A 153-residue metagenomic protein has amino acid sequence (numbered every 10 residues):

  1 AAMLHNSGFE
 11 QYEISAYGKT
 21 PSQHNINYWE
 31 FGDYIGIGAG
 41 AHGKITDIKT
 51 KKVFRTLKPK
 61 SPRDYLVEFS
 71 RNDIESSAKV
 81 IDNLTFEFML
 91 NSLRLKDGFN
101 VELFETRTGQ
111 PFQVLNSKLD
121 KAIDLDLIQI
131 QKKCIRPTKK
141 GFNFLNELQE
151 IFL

Functional and structural regions predicted by a protein language model:
A1-Q110: C-terminal scaffold of the Radical SAM
E13, I123-K133: A short, conserved structural fragment
S22-I26, L125-I128, N143: Short secondary-structure transition/capping segments
R94-G98, G109, D120, L127 (+1 more regions): Hydrophobic alpha-helix feature that most strongly marks membrane-spanning transmembrane helices and their immediate
F104, L115-L125: Basic amphipathic alpha-helical segments that dock to polyanions
C134-T138: Minor-groove-contacting beta-hairpin "wing" of winged helix-turn-helix DNA-binding domains
K140-L153: Short, amphipathic alpha-helical interaction segments positioned at domain boundaries
